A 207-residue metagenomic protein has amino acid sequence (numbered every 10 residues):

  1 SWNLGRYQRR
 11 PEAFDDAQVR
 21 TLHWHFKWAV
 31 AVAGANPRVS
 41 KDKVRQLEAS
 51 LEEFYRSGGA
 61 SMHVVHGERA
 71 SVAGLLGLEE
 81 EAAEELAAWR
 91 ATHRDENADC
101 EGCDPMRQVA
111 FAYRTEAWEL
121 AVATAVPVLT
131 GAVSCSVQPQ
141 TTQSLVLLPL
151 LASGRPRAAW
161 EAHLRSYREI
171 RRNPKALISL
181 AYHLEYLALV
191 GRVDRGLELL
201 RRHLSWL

Functional and structural regions predicted by a protein language model:
S1-Q8, A35-S50, A73-A88, A112-V126 (+2 more regions): Helix-turn-helix repeat elements of alpha-solenoid scaffolds
S1-W2, R6-V32: N-terminal membrane-targeting/anchoring modules of bacterial envelope and secretion proteins
G5-F14, S50-A60, A87-D99, V126-V137 (+2 more regions): Solenoid-like repeat scaffolds
R20-P37, S61-L78, G102-T115, T141-A152 (+1 more regions): Tandem amphipathic alpha-helical repeat scaffolds
S40-K43, Y55-H63, E68, G77-A87 (+2 more regions): Alpha-solenoid helical repeat scaffolds
V133, P149-S179, L187, G191: N-terminal low-complexity, intrinsically disordered segments
V137-T141, P174-Y186, L207: Amphipathic alpha-helical protein-interaction segments enriched in hydrophobic
A181-L207: Long, ordered, amphipathic alpha-helical scaffolds
